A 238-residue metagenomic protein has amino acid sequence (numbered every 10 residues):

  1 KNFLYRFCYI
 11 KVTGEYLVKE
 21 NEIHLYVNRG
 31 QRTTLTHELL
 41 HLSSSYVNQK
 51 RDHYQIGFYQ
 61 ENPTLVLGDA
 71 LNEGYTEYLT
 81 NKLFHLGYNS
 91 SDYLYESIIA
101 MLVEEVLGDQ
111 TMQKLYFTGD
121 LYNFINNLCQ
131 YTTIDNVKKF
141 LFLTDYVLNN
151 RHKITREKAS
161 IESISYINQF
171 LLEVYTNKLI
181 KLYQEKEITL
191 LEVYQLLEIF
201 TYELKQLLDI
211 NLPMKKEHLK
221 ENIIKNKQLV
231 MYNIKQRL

Functional and structural regions predicted by a protein language model:
K1-R29: Auxiliary, metal-adjacent structural segments of Zn-dependent hydrolase domains
L17, S45-H53, F84-N89, D109-L115: Short, solvent-exposed secondary-structure capping/transition elements
E20-T36, T64-L67: Short pre-active-site segment immediately N-terminal to the catalytic Zn-binding motif
T33-Q49, E73, E77, N81: Active-site recognition of the HExxH zinc-binding catalytic motif
Q55-V106: Post-HExxH zinc-binding segment in Zn-dependent metallohydrolases
S90-K235: Pan-zinc metallopeptidase signature
L238: Segments that shape or occlude catalytic/ligand-binding pockets
